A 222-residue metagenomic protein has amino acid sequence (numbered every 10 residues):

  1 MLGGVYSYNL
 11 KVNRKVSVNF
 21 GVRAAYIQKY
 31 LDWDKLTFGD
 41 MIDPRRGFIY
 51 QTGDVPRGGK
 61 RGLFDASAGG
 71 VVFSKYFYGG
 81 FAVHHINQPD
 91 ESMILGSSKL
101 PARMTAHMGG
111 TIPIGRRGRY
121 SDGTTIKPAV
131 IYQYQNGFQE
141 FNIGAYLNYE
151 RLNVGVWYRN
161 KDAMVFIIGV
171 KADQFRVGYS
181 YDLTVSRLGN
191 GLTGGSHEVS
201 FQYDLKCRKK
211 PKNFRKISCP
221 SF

Functional and structural regions predicted by a protein language model:
M1-F222: Subset of outer-membrane beta-barrel
